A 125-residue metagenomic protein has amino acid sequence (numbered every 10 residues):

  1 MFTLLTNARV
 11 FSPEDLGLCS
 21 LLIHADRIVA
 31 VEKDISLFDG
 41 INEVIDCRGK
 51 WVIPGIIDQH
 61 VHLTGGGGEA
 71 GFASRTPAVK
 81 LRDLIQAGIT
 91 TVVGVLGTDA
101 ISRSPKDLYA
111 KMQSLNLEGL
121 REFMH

Functional and structural regions predicted by a protein language model:
M1-T3, V10-I53: Histidine-rich, glycine-flanked metal-binding segment
L5, E43-I45, I57, V93 (+1 more regions): Hydrophobic/aromatic beta-strand patches that form the interior of the parallel beta-sheet core in alpha/beta enzyme
L5, I35-S36, L63, G94: Generic signal for short, ordered secondary-structure residues within or immediately flanking folded domains
D34-N42, G67-E69, K80, H125: Generic structural signal for short, solvent-exposed loop/turn connectors between secondary structure elements
C47-A110: Metal-associated gating/positioning segment near the N- to mid-region
S114-H125: Metal-coordinating catalytic core of metallo-dependent amide/deamination hydrolases
